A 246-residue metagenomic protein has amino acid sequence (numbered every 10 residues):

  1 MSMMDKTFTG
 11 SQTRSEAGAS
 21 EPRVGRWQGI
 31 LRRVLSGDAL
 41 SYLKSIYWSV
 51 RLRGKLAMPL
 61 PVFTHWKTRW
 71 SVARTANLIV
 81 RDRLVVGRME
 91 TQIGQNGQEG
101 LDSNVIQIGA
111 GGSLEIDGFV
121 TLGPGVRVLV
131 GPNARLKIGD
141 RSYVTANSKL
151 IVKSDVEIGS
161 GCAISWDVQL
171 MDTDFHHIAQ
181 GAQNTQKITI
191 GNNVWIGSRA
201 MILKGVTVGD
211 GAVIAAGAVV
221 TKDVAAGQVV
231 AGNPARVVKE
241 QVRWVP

Functional and structural regions predicted by a protein language model:
S2-Q169, G191-N193, A226, A235-K239 (+1 more regions): Domain-scale signature associated with acetyltransferase and cell-envelope carbohydrate enzymes
S160-P246: Glycine-rich hexapeptide-repeat left-handed beta-helix
